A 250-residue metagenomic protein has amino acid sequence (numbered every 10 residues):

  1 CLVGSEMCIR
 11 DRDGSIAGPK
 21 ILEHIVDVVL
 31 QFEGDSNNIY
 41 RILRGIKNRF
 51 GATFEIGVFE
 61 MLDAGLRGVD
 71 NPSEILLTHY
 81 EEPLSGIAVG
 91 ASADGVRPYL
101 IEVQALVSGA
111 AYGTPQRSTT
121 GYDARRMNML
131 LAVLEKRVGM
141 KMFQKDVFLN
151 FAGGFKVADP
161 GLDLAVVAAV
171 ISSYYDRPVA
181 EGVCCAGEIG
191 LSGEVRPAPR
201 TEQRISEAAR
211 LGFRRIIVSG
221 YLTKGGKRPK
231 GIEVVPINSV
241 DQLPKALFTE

Functional and structural regions predicted by a protein language model:
C1-I9, E188: Single conserved hydrophobic/aromatic residue that forms the stacking wall/gate of nucleotide- or nucleobase-binding
V3, H24-V26, G212, R228-G231: Short, structured coil segments at secondary-structure junctions
S5, G14-E82: Contiguous mid-protein beta-loop-alpha structural module that forms a pocket-lining wall or clamp of enzyme active
R10-R12, G34-D35, N48, A152-G154 (+4 more regions): Short, ordered loop/turn segments at secondary-structure junctions
D13-P19, I216-P229: Short, glycine/polar-rich helix-capping loops at beta-to-alpha or helix-loop-helix junctions that flank or form
V28-L30, I101, I217, V235: Hydrophobic/aromatic beta-strand patches that form the interior of the parallel beta-sheet core in alpha/beta enzyme
T53-E207, R215: Conserved P-loop NTPase/AAA+ ATPase motor core
T223-T249: Short acidic, glycine/proline-enriched helix-loop-strand junctions
